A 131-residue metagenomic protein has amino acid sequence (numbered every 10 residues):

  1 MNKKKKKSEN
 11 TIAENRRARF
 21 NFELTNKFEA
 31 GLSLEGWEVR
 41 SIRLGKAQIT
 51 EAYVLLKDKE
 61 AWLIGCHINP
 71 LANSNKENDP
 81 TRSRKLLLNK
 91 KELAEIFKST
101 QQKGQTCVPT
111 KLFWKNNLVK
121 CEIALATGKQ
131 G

Functional and structural regions predicted by a protein language model:
M1-E35: Intrinsically disordered, Lys/Arg-rich N-terminal extensions and targeting peptides of nucleic-acid-associated proteins
S8, A13-A18, A47, N73-N89 (+2 more regions): Arg/Lys-rich, often Gly-containing low-complexity segments of ribosomal proteins
G36, L56-D58, G65, I123-T127: Flexible glycine-/small-residue-rich
G45-E51: Short acidic, Gly/Pro-enriched loop/turn segments at secondary-structure junctions
A52-L56, L112: A structural signal for short hydrophobic beta-strand segments in well-ordered beta-sheet cores
L55-I96: Helix-adjacent hinge/juxtasegments
L87-Q130: Beta-rich strand-turn-strand
